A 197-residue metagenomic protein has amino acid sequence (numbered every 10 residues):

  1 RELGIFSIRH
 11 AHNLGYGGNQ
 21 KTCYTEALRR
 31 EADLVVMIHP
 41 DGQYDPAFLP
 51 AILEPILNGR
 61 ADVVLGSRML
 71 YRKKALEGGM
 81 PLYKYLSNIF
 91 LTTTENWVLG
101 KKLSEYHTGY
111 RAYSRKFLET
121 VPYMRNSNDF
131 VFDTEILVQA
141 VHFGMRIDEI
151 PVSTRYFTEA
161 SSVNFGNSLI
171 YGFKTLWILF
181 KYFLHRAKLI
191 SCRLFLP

Functional and structural regions predicted by a protein language model:
R1: Acidic helix N-cap motif at the loop->helix transition within catalytic regions of sugar-transfer enzymes
F6, H10-H12, Y16-R29, L34 (+3 more regions): Acceptor/aglycone-binding surface of glycosyltransferases and processive sugar-polymer synthases
N58, K174-P197: Terminal low-complexity segments of carbohydrate-biosynthetic enzymes
K101-K102, R125-N128, L137-R155: Catalytic donor-sugar/metal-binding loop of nucleotide-sugar-dependent glycosyltransferases
R111-A112, E119-T120, E149, L189-P197: Short linear elements at protein peripheries
T134: DNA-recognition element of transcription regulators
